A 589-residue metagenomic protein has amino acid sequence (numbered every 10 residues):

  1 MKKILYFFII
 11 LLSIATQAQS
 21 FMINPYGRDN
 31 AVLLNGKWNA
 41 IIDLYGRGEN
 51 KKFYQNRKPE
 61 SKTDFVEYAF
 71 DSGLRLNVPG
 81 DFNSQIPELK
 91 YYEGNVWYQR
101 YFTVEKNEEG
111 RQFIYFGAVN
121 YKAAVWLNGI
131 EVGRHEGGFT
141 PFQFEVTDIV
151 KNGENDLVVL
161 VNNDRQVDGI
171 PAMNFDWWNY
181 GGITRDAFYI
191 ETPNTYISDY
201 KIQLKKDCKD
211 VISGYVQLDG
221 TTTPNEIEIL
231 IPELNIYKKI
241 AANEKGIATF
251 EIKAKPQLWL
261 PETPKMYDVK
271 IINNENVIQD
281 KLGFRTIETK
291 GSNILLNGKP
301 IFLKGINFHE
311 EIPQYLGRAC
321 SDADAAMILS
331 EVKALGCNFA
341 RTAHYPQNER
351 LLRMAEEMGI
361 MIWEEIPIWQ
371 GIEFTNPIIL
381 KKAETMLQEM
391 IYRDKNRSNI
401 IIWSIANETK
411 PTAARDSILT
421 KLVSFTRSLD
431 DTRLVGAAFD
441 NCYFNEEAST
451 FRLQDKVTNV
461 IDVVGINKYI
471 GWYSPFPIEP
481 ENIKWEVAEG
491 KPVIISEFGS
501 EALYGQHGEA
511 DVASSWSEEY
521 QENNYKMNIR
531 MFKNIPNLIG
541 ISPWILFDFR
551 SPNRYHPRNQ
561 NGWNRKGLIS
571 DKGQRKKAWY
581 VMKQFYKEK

Functional and structural regions predicted by a protein language model:
M1-M22: Bacterial Sec-dependent N-terminal signal peptides
A18-N83, L160, Q166, K526: Accessory carbohydrate-binding/adhesion or oligomerization-edge regions at the termini of glycan-active proteins
S20-P25, A40-Y45, E88-L89, E93-Y196 (+2 more regions): Accessory beta-strand-rich segments of carbohydrate-active enzymes
M22-D29, Y200-Q203, M266, K270-V332 (+2 more regions): N-terminal carbohydrate-binding accessory modules
W126-V132, P232, N274-E275, N297: Short strand-turn-strand beta-turns centered on an Asx-Gly dipeptide
K151-E154, Q217-K290: Extended acidic/polar, glycine-enriched regions that form or flank non-catalytic beta-rich accessory modules
N194-T221, K589: Surface beta-strand/loop "capping" patches
L329, F339-F585: Substrate-binding/catalytic cleft of secreted carbohydrate-active enzymes, primarily glycoside hydrolases
